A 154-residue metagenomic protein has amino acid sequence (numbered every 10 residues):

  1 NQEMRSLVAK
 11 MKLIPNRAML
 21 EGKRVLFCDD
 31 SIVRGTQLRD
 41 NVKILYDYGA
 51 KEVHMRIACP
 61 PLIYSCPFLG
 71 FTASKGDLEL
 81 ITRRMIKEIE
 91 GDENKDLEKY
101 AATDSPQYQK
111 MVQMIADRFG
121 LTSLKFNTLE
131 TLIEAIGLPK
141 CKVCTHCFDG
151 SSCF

Functional and structural regions predicted by a protein language model:
N1-F154: PRPP-associated nucleotide enzymes
